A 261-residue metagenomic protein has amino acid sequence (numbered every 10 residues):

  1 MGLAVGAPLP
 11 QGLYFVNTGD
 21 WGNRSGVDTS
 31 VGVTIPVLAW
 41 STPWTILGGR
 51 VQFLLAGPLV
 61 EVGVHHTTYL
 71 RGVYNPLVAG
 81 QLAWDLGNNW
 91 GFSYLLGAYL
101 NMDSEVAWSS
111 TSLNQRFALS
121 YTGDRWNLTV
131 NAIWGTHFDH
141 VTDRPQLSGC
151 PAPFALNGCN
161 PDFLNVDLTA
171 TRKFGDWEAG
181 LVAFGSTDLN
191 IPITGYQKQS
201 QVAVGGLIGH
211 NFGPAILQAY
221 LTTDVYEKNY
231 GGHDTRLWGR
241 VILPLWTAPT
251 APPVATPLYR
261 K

Functional and structural regions predicted by a protein language model:
M1-P43, R50, A56-T68, N101 (+2 more regions): Transmembrane beta-barrel domains of bacterial outer-membrane proteins
L3-V5, N17, P36-T42, V78-W84 (+7 more regions): Residues on the lipid-exposed face of transmembrane beta-strands in outer-membrane beta-barrel proteins
A4-G12, G26-D28, T42-Q52, H66 (+6 more regions): Short loop/turn motifs that connect adjacent beta-strands in outer-membrane beta-barrel proteins
L13-F15, G49-L55, F92-L96, L128-A132 (+5 more regions): Transmembrane beta-strands of outer-membrane beta-barrel proteins
D20, D143, L147-K261: Outer membrane beta-barrel transmembrane domains
D20-G26, P58-H66, A83-G87, G97-V106 (+6 more regions): Sequence/structural signature of outer-membrane beta-barrel proteins
V27-V33, Y69-N75, V106-S112, N157-F163 (+2 more regions): Transmembrane beta-barrel outer-membrane domains
Y94-A98, S110-L113: Loop-centered beta-sheet repeat module
